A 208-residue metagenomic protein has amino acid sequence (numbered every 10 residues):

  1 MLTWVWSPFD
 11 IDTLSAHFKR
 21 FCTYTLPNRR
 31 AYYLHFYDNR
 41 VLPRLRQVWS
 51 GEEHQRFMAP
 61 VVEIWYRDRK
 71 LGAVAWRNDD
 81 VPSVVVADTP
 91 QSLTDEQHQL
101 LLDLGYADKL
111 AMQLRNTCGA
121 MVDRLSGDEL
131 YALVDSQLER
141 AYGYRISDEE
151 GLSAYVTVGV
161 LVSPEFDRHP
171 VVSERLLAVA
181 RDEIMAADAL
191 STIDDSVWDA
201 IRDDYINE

Functional and structural regions predicted by a protein language model:
M1: Active-site-proximal helix-loop elements at catalytic-domain edges
V5-S15, K19-E208: A contiguous, surface-oriented mixed alpha/beta subdomain in the mid-to-C-terminal portion of proteins that forms
